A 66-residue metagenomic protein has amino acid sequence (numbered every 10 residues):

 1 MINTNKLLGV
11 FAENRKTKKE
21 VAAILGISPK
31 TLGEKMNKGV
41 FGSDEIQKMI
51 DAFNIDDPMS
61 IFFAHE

Functional and structural regions predicted by a protein language model:
M1-E20, I24: A short, Lys/Arg-rich alpha-helix, primarily the initiator
L8, G33-E34, F62: Key DNA-contacting residues within the recognition helix of helix-turn-helix
V10, A52-F53: Short amphipathic alpha-helical elements of helix-turn-helix/winged-helix folds
V10, I27-S28, F63-E66: Conserved N-terminal glycine/acidic-rich loop preference
K18, P29-K30, D57: The DNA-contacting recognition helix of HTH DNA-binding domains and analogous helical DNA-recognition elements
I27-F41: Recognition helix of helix-turn-helix/homeodomain-like DNA-binding domains that insert into the DNA major groove
K38-D51: Short, basic-rich loop-to-helix N-cap that marks the start of a DNA-contacting helix
N54-E66: Short C-terminal boundary/hinge segments that cap the last helix of small helical domains
